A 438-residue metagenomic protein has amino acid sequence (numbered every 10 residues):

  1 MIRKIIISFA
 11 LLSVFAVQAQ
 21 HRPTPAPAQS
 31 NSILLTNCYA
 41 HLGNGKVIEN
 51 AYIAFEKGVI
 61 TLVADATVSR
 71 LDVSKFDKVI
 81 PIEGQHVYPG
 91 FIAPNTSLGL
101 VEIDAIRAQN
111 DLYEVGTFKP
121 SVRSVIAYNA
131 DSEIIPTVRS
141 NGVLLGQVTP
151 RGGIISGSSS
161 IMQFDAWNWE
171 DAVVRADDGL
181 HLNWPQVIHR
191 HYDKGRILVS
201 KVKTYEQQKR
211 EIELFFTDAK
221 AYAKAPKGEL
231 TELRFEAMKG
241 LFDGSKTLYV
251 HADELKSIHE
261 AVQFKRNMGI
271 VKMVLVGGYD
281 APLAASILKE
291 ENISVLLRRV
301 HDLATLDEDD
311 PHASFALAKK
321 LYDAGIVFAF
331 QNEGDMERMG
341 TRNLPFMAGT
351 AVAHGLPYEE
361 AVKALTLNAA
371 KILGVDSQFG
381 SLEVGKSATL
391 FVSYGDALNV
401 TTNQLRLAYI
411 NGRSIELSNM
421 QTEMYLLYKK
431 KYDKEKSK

Functional and structural regions predicted by a protein language model:
M1-P25: Bacterial Sec-dependent N-terminal signal peptides
R22, A26-P27, A40, N44-Y88: Histidine-rich, glycine-flanked metal-binding segment
N31-T36, R70-V125, S140: Replace "His-x-His-based motif
N37, I103-D104, Q109-V115, S121 (+4 more regions): His/Asp/Glu-enriched, well-ordered alpha-helical/loop segment that forms or immediately abuts the divalent-metal
C38, I53, G58, G84 (+10 more regions): Divalent metal-coordination and catalytic microenvironments
C38-H41, E49, E383-Y428: C-terminal cap of metal-dependent C-N hydrolases
N50, T149, Y222-A313, A329 (+3 more regions): Active-site core of metal-dependent hydrolases
N141-K272: Polyanionic/metal-chelating signatures
